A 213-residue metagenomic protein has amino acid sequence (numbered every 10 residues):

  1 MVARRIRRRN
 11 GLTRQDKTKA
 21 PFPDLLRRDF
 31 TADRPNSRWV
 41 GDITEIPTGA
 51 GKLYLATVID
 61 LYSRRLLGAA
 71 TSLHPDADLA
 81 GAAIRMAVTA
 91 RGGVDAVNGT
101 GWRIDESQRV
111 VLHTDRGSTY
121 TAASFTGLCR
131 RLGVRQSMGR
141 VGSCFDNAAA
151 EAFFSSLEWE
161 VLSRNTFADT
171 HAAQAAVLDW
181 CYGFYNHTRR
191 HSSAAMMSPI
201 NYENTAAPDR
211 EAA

Functional and structural regions predicted by a protein language model:
M1-A213: Charged DNA-binding/catalytic regions of mobile-element recombinases
